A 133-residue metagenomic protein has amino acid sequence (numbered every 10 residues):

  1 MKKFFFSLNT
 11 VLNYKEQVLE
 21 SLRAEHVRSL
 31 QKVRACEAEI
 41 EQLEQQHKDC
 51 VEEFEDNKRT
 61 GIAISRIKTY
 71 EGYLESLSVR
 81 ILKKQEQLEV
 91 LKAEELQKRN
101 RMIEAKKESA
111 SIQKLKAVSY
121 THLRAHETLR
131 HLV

Functional and structural regions predicted by a protein language model:
M1-R130: Charge-rich amphipathic alpha-helical interaction elements
